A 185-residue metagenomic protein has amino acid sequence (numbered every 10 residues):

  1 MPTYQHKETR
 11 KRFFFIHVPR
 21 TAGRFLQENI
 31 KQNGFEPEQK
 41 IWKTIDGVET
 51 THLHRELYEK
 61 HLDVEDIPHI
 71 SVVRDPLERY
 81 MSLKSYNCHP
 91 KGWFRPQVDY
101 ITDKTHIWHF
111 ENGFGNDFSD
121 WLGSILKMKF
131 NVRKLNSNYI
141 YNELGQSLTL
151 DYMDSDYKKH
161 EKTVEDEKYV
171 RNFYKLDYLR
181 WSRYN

Functional and structural regions predicted by a protein language model:
M1-N185: Membrane-interface amphipathic segments in extracytoplasmic regions
